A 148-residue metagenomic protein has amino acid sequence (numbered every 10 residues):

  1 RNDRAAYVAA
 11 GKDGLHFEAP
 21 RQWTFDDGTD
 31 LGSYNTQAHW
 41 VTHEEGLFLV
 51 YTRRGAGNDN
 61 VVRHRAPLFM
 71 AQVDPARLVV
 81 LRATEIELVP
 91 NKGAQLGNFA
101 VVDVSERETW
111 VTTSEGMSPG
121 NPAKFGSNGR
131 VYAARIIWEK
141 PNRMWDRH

Functional and structural regions predicted by a protein language model:
R1-G32, E44-G46, T52-K92, E106 (+1 more regions): Beta-rich carbohydrate-recognition and catalytic domains
T36-H39, Q95-V102: Beta-propeller and closely related beta-sheet repeat lectin domains
F99-T112: Acidic, serine/threonine- and proline-rich intrinsically disordered appendage/tail regions
